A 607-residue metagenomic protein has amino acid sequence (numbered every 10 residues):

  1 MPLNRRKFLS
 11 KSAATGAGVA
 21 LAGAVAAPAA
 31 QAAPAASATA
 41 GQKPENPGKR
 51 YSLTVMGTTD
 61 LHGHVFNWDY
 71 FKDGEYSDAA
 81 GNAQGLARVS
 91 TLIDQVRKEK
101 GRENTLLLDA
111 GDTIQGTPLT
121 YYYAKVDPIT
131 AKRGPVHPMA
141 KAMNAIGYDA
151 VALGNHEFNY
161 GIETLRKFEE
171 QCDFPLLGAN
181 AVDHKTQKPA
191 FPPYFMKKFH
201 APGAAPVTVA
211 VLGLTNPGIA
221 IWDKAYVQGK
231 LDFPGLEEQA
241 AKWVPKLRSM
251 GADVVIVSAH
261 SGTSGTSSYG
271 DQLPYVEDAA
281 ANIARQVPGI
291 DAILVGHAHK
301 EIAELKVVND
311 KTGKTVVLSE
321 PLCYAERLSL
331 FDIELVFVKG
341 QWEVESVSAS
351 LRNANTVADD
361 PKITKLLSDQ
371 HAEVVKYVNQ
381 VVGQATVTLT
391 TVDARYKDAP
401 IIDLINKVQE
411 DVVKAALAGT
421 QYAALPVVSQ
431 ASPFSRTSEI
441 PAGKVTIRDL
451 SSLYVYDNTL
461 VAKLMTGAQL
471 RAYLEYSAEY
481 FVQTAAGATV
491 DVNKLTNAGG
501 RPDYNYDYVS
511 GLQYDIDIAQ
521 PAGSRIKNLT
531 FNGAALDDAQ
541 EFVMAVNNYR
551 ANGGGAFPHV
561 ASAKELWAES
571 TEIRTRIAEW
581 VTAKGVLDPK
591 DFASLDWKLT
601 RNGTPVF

Functional and structural regions predicted by a protein language model:
L3, K7-G18, A33-T356, I401-V408 (+4 more regions): Acidic, metal/ion-coordinating pockets
A22-A29: C-terminal segment of classical bacterial N-terminal signal peptides
N46-T54, H64, S77, Q84 (+6 more regions): Feature captures C-terminal
P206-T208, T390, Q513, A535: Short, solvent-exposed loop/turn motifs
G213-A225, V347-L351, S368, A372 (+3 more regions): N-terminal accessory/precursor segments of enzymes
Q286-V287, T388, V412, A416: Alpha-helical structural context
A358-K362, Q384-A385: Acidic, Ser/Thr/Pro-rich beta/coil linker or hinge segments at domain junctions
Q380-D398: Glycine-rich phosphate/diphosphate-binding loops and the adjacent beta-loop-alpha structural elements that coordinate
